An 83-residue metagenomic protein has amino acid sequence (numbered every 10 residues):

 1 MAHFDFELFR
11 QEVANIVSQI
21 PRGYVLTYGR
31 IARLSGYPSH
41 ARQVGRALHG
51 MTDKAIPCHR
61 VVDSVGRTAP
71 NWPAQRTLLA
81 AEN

Functional and structural regions predicted by a protein language model:
A2-N83: Nucleic acid-binding interface residues in structured DNA/RNA-binding domains, emphasizing the DNA-engaging scaffolds
